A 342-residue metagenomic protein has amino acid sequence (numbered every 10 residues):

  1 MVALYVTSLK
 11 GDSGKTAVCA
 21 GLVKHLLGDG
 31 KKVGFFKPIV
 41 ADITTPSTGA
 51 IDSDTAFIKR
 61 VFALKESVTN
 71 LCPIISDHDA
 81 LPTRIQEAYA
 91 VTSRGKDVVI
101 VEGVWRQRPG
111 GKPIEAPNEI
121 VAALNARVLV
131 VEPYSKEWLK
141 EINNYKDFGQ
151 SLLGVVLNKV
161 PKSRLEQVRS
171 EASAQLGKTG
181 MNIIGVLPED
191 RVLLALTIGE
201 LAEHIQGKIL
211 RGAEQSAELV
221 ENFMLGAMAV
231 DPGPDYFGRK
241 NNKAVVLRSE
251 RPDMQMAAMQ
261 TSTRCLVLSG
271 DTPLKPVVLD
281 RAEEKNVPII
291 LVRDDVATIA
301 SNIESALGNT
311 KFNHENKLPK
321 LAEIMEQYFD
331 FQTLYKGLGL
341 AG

Functional and structural regions predicted by a protein language model:
A3, T7-S13, A17-V91, Q175: N-terminal phosphate/diphosphate-binding loop that engages ATP/GTP or pyrophosphate donors across diverse enzyme folds
A3-L4, K32-G34, A56, S67 (+8 more regions): Structural motif
S8-K10, P38-I39, L71, E102-W105 (+9 more regions): Fold-independent oxyanion-binding glycine-rich loops and adjacent beta-strand/coil segments at enzyme active sites
P73-D77, A174-L194: Ligand-binding beta-strand-loop-alpha-helix segment within the catalytic cores of soluble metabolic enzymes
D77-A123: Phosphate-binding/switch loop-helix module in NTP-utilizing enzymes
T92-G95, A122, P234-K243, A258-S262: Flexible, charged surface loops at secondary-structure boundaries
G103, V186-L247, I303-G342: Non-catalytic interface/targeting segments
V104-G185, E250-N286, I290-F312: Conserved catalytic-core segment of NTP-binding enzymes
